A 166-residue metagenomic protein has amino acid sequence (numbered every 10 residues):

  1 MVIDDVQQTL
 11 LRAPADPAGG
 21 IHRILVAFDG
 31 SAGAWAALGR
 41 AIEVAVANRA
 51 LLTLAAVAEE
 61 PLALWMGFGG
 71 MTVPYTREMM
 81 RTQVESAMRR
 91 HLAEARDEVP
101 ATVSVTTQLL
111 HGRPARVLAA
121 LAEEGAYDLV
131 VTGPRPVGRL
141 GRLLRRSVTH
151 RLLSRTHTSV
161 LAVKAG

Functional and structural regions predicted by a protein language model:
I3-G19, G33, R96-V130, V137: Structural beta-alpha unit
D5, D16-P74, S104: Small/aliphatic-rich secondary-structure junction motif
T53-A55, T106-L110, L161: General small-molecule cofactor/ligand-binding pocket signal
A56, G133-R135, K164-A165: Short secondary-structure boundary segments
G69-V73, E124-G125, V148-T149: Short, hinge-like loop/turn segments at secondary-structure boundaries
T72-R90: A short acidic, glycine-rich active-site loop that binds or catalyzes chemistry on phosphate/adenosine moieties
L129-R155: Glycine-rich, Arg-bearing micro-motifs that act as flexible, cationic patches
T158-G166: Short, flexible loop segments at boundaries between secondary-structure elements
